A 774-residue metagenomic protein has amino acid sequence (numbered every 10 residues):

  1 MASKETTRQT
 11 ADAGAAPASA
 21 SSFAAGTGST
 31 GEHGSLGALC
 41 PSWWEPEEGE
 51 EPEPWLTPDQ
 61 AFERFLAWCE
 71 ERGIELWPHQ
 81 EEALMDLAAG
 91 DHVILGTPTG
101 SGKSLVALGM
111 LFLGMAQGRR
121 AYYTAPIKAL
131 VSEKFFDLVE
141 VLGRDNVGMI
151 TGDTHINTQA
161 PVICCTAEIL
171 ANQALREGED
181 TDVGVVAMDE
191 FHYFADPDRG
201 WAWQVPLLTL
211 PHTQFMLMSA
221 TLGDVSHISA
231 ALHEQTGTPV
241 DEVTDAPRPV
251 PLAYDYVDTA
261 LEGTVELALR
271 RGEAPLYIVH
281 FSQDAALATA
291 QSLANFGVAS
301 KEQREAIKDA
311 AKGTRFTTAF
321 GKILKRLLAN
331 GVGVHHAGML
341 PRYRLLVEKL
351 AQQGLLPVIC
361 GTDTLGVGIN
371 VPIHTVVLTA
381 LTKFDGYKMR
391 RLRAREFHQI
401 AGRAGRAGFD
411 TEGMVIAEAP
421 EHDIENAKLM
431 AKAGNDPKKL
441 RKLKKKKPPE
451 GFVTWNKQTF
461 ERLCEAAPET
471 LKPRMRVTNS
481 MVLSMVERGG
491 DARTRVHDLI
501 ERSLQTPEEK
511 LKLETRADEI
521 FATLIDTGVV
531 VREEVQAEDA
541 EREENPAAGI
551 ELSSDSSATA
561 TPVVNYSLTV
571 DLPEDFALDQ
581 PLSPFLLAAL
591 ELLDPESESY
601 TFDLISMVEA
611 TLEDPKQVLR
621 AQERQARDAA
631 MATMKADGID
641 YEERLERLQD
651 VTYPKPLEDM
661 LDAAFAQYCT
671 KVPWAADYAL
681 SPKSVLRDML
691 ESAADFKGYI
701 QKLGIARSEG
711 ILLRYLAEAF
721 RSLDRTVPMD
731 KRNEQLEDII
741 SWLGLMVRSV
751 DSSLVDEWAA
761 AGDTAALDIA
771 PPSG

Functional and structural regions predicted by a protein language model:
M1-M85, A89-V93, V298-A329: Helicase-associated low-complexity/disordered flanking segments
A2-T6, A11-T27, G333, Q353 (+2 more regions): Non-catalytic terminal extensions of ATP-dependent helicases
L66-C69, I74-P251, V257, P275-S300: Conserved P-loop/Walker A NTP-binding site and adjacent catalytic elements of P-loop NTPases
Y122-T124, S132, V139-G148, Q283-V358 (+3 more regions): Conserved C-terminal RecA-like helicase domain
Q159-L175, N330-P341, L350-N370: Conserved two-lobed SF2 helicase motor
E190-H192, L356, L365, L381 (+1 more regions): Conserved Walker B
D255-F281, A288-Q291, L345-Q353: Conserved interdomain hinge at the start of the Helicase C-terminal
T375-L378, T382-F384, R390-A431: Conserved segment of the helicase C-terminal RecA-like domain
